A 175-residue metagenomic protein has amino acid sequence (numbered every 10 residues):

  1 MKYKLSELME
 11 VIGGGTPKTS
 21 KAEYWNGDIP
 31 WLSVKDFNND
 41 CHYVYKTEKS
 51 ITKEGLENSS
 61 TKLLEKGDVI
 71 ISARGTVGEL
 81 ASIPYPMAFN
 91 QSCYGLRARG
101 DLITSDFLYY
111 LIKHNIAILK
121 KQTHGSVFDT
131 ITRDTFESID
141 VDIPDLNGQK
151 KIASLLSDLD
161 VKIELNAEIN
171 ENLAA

Functional and structural regions predicted by a protein language model:
M1-G15, W31, S138-A175: Non-catalytic DNA-recognition/assembly elements of restriction-modification systems
K4-A22, K35-K66, F89: Sequence-specific dsDNA recognition surfaces
L63, T76, S92, N115: A generic "binding-loop/recognition-motif" signal
A73, M87-Y94, V127-A153: A short glycine-rich beta-alpha junction/loop motif
V77-P84: Short, Lys/Arg- and Gly-enriched loop/turn segments at beta-strand edges
F89-Y109: Short peripheral tails and domain-boundary helices/loops at the edges of structured domains
T104-T135: Short, positively charged
